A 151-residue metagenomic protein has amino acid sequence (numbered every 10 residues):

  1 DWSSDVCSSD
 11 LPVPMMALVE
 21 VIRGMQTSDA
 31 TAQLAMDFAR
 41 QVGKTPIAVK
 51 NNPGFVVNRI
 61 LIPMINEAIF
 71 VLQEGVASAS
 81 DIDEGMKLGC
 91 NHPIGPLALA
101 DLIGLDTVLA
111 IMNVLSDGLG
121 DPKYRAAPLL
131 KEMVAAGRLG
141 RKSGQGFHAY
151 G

Functional and structural regions predicted by a protein language model:
D1-S8: Short, small-residue-biased leader/transition segments that mark boundaries at the very start of proteins
C7, E20, G24, V49-K50 (+2 more regions): Glycine- and other small-residue-rich loops at beta-strand/loop junctions that grip anionic moieties
P14-L18, M64-I65, I111, A126: N-terminal alpha-helical segment
P14-T27, T31: Conserved phosphate-handling catalytic cores of large alpha/beta enzymes
S28, V57-L61: Amphipathic, non-transmembrane alpha-helical scaffold segments
A30-L34, R40-N51, F55, I69-E74 (+1 more regions): NAD(P)-dependent Rossmann-like dehydrogenase/reductase catalytic/cofactor-binding core
